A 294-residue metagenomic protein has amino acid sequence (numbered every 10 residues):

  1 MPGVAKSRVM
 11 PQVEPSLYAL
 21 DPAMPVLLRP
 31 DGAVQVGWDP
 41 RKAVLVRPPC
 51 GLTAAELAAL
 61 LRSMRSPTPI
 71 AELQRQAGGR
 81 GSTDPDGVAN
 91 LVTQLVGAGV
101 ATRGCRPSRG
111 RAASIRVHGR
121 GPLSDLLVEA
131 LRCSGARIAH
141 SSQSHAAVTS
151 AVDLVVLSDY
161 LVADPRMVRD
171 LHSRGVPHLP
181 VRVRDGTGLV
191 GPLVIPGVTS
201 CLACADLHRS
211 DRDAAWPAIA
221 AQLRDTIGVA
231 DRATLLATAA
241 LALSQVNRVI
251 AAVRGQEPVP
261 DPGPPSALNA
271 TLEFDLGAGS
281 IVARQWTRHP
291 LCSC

Functional and structural regions predicted by a protein language model:
M1-S63: Acidic, low-complexity/disordered tracts enriched in E/D and polar residues
K6, P40-R137, P180, L189-V194 (+3 more regions): Long, charge-rich, low-complexity alpha-helical segments
Y18, V26, P260-P264, L268-C294: C-terminal, charge/polar-rich interaction regions
A23-P25, G135-S142, I281-A283: Short secondary-structure junctions
T53-E56, T234-A242: Catalytic-loop motifs flanking and including active-site residues across diverse enzymes
S108, S144, R184: Residue-level "edge-of-site" marker
A130-V152: A short, well-structured beta->alpha microelement
T149-A239, R248-R254, G277-S293: E1/E1-like adenylate-forming module used to activate ubiquitin-like modifiers and sulfur-carrier proteins
